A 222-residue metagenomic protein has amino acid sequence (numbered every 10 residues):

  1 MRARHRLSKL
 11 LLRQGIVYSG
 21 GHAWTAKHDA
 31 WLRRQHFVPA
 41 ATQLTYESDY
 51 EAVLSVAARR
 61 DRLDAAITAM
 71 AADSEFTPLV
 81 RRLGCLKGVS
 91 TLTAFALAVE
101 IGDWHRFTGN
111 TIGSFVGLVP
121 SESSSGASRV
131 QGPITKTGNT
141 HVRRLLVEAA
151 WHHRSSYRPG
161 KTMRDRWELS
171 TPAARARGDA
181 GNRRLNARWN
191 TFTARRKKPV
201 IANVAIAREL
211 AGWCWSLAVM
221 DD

Functional and structural regions predicted by a protein language model:
M1-D222: A detector of single, family-specific signature residues that are central to catalytic or substrate-handling motifs
